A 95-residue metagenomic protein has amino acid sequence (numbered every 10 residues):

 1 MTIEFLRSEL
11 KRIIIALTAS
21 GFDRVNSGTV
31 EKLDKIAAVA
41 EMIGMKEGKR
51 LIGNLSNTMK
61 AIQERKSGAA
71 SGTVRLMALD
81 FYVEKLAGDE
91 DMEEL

Functional and structural regions predicted by a protein language model:
M1-A16, M42, K46, N54 (+1 more regions): Amphipathic, coiled-coil-like alpha-helical segments
A19-F22, A38-E41, K60: Alpha-solenoid HEAT/Armadillo repeat architecture
F22-K32: Alpha-helical segments in soluble extracytoplasmic regions
G28-T29, I43-M59: Short, well-ordered alpha-helical segments that carry or flank key catalytic/ligand-binding motifs at enzyme/regulatory
